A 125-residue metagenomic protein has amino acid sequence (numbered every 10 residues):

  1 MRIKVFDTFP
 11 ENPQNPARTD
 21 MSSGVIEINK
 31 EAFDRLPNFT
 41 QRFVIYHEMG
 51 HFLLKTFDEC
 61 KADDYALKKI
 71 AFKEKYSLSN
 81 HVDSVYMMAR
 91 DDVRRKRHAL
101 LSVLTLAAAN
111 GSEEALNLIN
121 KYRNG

Functional and structural regions predicted by a protein language model:
M1-E27: Catalytic zinc-binding patch centered on the HExxH motif and its immediate surroundings that defines zinc-dependent
E27-F43: Short pre-active-site segment immediately N-terminal to the catalytic Zn-binding motif
T40, C60-D64, A99-A107: Extended low-polarity, hydrophobic cluster-rich segments
F43-K55, D63: Active-site recognition of the HExxH zinc-binding catalytic motif
F52, T56, K73-S77: Amphipathic alpha-helical interaction segments
F57-F72: An active-site-proximal "capping" alpha-helix that borders the catalytic cofactor pocket
K75-G125: Long, well-structured alpha-helical subdomains associated with metal-dependent extracellular/ecto-lumenal hydrolases
